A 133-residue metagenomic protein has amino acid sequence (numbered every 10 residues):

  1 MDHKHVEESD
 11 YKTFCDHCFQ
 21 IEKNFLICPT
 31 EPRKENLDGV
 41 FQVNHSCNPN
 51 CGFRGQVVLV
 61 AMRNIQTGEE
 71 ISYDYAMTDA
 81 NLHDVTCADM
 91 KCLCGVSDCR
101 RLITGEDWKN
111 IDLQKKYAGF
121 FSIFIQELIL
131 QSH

Functional and structural regions predicted by a protein language model:
M1-G52: Catalytic cores of histone-lysine modification enzymes
H45-H133: C-terminal SET catalytic tail plus cysteine-rich post-SET Zn-binding segment of SAM-dependent SET-domain
